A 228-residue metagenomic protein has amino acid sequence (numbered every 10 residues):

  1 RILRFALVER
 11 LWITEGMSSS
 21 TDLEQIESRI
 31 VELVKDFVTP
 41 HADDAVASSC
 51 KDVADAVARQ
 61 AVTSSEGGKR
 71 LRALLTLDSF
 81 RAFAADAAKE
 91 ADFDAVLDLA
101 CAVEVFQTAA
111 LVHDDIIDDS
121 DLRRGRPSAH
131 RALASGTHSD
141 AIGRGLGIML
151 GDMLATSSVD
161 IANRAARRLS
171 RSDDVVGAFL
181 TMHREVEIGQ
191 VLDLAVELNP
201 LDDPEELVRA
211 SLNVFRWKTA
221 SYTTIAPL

Functional and structural regions predicted by a protein language model:
R1-V103, T108, V112, D119-D140 (+1 more regions): Conserved N-terminal diphosphate/IPP-binding helix and adjacent helical/loop segment of trans-prenyltransferase domains
D43-C50, T63-R72, I148-S157, N163-L228: All-alpha helical catalytic cores of prenyl diphosphate-utilizing isoprenoid enzymes
D94, I142-L146, F215: Short alpha-helix boundary/capping segments
A100, Q107-T108, G145, M182-H183 (+1 more regions): A generic hydrophobic-helix recognition signal that picks specific residues within alpha-helical hydrophobic
D115-I116, L122, T181-E185: Short glycine-enriched loops at secondary-structure junctions
R131-V159: Multi-pass membrane catalytic core of lipid/isoprenoid biosynthesis enzymes
